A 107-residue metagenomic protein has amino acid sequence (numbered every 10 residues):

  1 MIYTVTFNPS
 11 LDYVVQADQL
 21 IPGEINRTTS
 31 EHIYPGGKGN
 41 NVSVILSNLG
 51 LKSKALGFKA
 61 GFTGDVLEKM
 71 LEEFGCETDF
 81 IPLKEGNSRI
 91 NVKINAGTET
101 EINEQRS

Functional and structural regions predicted by a protein language model:
M1-L56, D65-V66: Glycine-rich phosphate/adenosyl-contacting loop at the front of the ribokinase-like
N48-S107: Conserved N-terminal subdomain of the carbohydrate kinase-like
